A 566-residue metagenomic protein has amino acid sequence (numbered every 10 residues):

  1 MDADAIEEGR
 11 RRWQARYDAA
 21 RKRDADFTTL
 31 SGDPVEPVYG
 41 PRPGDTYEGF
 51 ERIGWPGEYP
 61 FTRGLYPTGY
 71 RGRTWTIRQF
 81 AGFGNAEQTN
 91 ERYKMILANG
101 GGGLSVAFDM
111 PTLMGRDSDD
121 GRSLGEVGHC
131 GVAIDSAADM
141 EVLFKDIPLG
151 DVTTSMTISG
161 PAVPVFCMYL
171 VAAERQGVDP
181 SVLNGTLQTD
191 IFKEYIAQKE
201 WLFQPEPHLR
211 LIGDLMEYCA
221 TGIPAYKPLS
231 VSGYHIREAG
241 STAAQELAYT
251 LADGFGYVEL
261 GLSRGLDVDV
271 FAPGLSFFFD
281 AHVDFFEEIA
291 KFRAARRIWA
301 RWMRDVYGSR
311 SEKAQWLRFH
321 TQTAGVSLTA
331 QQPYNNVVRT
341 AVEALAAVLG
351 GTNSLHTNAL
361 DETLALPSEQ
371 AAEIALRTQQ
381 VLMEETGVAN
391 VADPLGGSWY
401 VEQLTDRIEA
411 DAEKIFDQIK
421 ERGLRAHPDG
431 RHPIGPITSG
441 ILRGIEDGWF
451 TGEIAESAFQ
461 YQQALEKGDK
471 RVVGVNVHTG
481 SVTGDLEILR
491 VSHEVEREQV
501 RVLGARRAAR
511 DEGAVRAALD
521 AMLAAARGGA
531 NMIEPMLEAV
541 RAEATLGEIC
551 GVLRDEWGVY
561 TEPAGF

Functional and structural regions predicted by a protein language model:
M1, D135, T153, I158-P161 (+11 more regions): Phosphate/diphosphate-binding loops
M1-H282, E287-E288, V306, K313-H320 (+3 more regions): Catalytic alpha/beta active-site cores
R11-T46, W55, Y59-F61, M110 (+3 more regions): Flexible, glycine-rich loop/tail regions that form catalytic "lids" or insertion modules at the edges of active sites
R73, D119-R122, G150, F192-Y195 (+10 more regions): Short acidic (Asp/Glu) and glycine-rich catalytic loops that position anionic groups and cofactors
G101-G102, K145-L149, V171-D179, G213-A225 (+16 more regions): Generic secondary-structure signature for well-ordered alpha-helical cores
G125-H129, E194-F203, I236-S241, F279-E287 (+6 more regions): Short beta-alpha connecting loops at secondary-structure transitions that line or flank enzyme active sites
V165, Y169, D253-Y257, F277-M303 (+9 more regions): Extended, hydrophobic alpha-helical segments in both membrane/secreted and soluble proteins
D267-F271, S309-T323, Q331-N358, T363 (+5 more regions): Flexible glycine/proline-rich, aromatic-decorated loop/lid segments
